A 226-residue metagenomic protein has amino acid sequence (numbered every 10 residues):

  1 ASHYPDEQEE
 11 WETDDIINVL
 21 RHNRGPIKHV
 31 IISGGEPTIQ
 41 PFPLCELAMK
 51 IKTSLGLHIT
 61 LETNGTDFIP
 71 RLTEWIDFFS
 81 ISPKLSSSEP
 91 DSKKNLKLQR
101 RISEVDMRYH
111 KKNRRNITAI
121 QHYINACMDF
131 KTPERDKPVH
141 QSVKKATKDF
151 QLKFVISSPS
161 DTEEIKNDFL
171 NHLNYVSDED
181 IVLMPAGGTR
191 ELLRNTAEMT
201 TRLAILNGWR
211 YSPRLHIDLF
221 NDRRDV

Functional and structural regions predicted by a protein language model:
A1, G25-I27, K145-A146: Short, basic/glycine-rich phosphate-binding loops at helix/coil junctions that contact nucleotide phosphates
A1-D15: Canonical Radical SAM [4Fe-4S] cluster-binding loop centered on the CxxxCxxC motif and its immediate flanking residues
S2, I32-G34, M184-G187: A short, structure-level motif marking secondary-structure boundaries and short turns
Y4-Q8, E36, R108, K112: Pocket-edge positions in alpha/beta enzyme catalytic cores
Q8, E12, E36-I39, P43: Generic, well-ordered alpha-helical segments
W11-G34: Short Fe-S-cluster ligation motifs
I39-V226: Conserved AdoMet/S-adenosylmethionine-binding subsite of the radical SAM
